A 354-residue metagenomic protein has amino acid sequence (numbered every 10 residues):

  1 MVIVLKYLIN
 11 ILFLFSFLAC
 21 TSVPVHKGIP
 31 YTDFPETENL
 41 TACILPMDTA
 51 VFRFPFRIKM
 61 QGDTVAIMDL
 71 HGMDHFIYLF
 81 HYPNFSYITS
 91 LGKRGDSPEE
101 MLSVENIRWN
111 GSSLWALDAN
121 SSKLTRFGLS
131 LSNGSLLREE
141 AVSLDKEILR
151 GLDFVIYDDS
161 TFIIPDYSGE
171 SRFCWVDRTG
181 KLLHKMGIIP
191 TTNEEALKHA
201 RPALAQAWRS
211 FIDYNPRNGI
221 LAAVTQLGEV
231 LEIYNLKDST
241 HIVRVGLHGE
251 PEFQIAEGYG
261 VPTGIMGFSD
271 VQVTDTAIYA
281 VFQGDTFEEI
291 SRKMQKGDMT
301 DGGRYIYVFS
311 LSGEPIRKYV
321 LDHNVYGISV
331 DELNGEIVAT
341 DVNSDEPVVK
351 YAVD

Functional and structural regions predicted by a protein language model:
L18-A19: C-terminal motif of bacterial Sec signal peptides marking the signal peptidase cleavage site
G28-F52, E314: A short helix->beta-strand "capping" segment at the edge of beta-propeller domains
L40-D48, T89-E100, E140-E147, L183-A207 (+2 more regions): Surface-exposed loop and turn segments in beta-propeller and other repeat-based domains that flank or scaffold
L45-H75, I278-E289: Beta-strand-rich domains and repeat architectures in extracellular enzymes and scaffolds, especially beta-propellers
F56-K59, E105-W109, D153-D158, P202-R217 (+2 more regions): Structural signature of eukaryotic scaffold interfaces centered on beta-propeller domains
L129-S160, P165: Asp-box/WD-like beta-propeller blade repeats and closely related beta-sheet repeat scaffolds
W175-D177, M294-G313: Beta-propeller blade signature
V281-D301, V349-Y351: Short, conserved, GDST-rich strand-edge loop motifs in beta-rich repeat architectures
